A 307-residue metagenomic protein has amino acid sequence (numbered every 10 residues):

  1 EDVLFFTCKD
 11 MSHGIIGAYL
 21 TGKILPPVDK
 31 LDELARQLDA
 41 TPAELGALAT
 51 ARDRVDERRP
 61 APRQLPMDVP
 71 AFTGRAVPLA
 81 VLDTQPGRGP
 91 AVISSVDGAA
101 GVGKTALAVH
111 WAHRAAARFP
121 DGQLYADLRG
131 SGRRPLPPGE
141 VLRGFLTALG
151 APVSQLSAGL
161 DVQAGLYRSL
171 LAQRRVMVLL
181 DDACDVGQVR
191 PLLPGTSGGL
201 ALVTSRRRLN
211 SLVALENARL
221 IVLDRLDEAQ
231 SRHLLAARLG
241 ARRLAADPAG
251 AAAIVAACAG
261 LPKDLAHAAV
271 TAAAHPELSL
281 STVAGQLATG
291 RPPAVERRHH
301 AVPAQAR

Functional and structural regions predicted by a protein language model:
E1-F6, L34, I254: Short alpha-helical "recognition helix" segments of helix-turn-helix
E1-V3, P26-L31, R134, P138: Short, charged amphipathic recognition helices of the HTH superfamily and cognate SANT/SANTA-like modules
L4-P26: Recognition helix of helix-turn-helix/homeodomain-like DNA-binding domains that insert into the DNA major groove
F6, Y19, L48-A51, L265-A268: Residues in the recognition helix of alpha-helical DNA-binding motifs
V28-G46: DNA major-groove recognition helix of helix-turn-helix/homeodomain DNA-binding modules
A47-A61: Short, charged recognition helix plus adjacent turn of helix-turn-helix-like nucleic-acid-binding domains
R59-R307: Aliphatic-rich helical/repeat scaffold segments used for oligomerization and domain docking
